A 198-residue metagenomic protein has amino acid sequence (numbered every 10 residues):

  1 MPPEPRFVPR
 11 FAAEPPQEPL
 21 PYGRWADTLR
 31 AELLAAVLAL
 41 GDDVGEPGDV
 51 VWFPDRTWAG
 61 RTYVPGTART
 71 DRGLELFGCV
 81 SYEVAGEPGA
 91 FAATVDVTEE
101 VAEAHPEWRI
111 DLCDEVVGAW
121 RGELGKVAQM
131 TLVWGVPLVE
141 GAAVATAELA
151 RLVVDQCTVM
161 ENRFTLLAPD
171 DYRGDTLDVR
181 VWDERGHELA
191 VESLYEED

Functional and structural regions predicted by a protein language model:
M1-C113: Long, contiguous interaction/targeting segments characteristic of exported/extracellular or secretory-pathway proteins
F53, E115-G118, H187: A generic signature of intrinsically disordered, low-complexity regions enriched in glycine/proline and charged/polar
E99-W134: Extracellular ectodomain segments of secreted/surface proteins
K126-L132, V136-L138, A143-D198: Ser/Thr-rich low-complexity repeats and stalk/linker segments
